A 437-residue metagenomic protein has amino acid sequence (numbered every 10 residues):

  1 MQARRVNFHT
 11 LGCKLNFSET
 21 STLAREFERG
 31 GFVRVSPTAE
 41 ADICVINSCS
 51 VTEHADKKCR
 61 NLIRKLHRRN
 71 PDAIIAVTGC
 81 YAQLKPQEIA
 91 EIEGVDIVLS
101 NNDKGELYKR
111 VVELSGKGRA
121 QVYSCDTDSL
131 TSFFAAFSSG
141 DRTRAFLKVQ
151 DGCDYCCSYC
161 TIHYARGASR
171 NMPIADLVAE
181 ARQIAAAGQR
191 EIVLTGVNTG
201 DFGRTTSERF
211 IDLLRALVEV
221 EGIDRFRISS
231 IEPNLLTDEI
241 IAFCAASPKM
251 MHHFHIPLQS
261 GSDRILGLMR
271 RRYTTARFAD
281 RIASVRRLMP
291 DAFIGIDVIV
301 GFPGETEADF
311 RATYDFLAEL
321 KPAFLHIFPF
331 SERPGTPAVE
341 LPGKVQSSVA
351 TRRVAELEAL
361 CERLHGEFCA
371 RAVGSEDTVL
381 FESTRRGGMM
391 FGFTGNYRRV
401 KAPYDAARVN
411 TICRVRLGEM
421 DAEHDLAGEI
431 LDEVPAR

Functional and structural regions predicted by a protein language model:
M1-D201, E239, F254, A276-R287 (+4 more regions): Proteins enriched for Cys/Gly/acidic motifs involved in redox and nucleic-acid/cofactor modification
F32-V33, A73, D96, I223-D224 (+4 more regions): A structural micro-motif
V45, C80, L107, L194 (+7 more regions): Residue-level signal for inorganic ion chemistry
A55-K57, A168-P173, G203-E208, L268-R271 (+3 more regions): Short, solvent-exposed loop/turn segments at secondary-structure boundaries
I75-A76, L84-K85, A186-E307: Conserved SAM/AdoMet-binding glycine-rich loop
G94, A245-H252, L320-A323: Glycine-enriched alpha-helix->loop->beta-strand junction motifs that scaffold or abut catalytic
F137-S138, A242-A246, L258, C369-R371 (+2 more regions): Replace "in large, NTP-powered and nucleic-acid-processing enzymes" with "in large, NTP-powered factors and other
E340-R437: Terminal RNA-binding accessory module
